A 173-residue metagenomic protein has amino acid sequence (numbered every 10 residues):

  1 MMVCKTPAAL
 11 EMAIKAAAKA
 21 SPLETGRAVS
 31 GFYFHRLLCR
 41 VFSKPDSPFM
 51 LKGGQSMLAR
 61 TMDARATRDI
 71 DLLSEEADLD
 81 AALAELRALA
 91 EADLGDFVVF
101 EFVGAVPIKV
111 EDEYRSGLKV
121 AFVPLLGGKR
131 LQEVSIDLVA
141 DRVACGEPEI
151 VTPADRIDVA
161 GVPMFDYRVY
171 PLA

Functional and structural regions predicted by a protein language model:
M1-A173: Compositionally biased terminal segments of proteins
